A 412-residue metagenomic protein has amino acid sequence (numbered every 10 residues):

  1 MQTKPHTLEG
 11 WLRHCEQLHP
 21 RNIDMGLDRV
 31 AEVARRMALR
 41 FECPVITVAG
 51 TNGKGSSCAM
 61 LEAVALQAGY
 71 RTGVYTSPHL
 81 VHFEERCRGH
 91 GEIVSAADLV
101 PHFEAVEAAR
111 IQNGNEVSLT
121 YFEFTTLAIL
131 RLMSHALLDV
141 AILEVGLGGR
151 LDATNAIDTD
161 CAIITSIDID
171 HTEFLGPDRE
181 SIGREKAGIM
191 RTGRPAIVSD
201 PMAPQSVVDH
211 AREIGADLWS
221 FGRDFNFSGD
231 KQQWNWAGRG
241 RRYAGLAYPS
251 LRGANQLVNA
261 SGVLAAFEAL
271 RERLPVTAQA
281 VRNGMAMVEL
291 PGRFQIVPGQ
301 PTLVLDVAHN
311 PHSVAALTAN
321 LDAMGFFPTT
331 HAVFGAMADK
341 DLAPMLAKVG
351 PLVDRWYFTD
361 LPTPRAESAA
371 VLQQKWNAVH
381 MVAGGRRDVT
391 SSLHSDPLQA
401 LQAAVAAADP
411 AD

Functional and structural regions predicted by a protein language model:
M1-R21: Charged, amphipathic alpha-helical linker segments immediately N-terminal to NTP-binding catalytic cores
T7, R21-I23, L27, A31-F41 (+2 more regions): ATP-dependent carboxylate-amine ligase catalytic core
P44, H135, V140-V145, D152-I163 (+3 more regions): Nucleotide phosphate-binding/pyrophosphate-handling subdomain across enzymes that bind or process nucleotide phosphates
I46-V48: Hydrophobic anchor at the beta1->P-loop junction of P-loop NTPases
S56-M60: Hydrophobic positions on the alpha1 helix immediately C-terminal to the Walker A/P-loop
Y75, I197-D200, R212-G229, S250-G253 (+6 more regions): Beta-strand->loop->alpha-helix junctions that form or flank phosphate-binding loops in nucleotide-handling enzymes
D160-C161, F174-I189, G193-V258, L264 (+1 more regions): Internal gly/pro-rich beta-alpha loop/helix module that stabilizes soluble enzyme cofactors or their anionic handles
I197, P201-S206, H210-G215, W219 (+3 more regions): C-terminal helical cap/extension that packs against the catalytic core of soluble nucleotide-cofactor enzymes
